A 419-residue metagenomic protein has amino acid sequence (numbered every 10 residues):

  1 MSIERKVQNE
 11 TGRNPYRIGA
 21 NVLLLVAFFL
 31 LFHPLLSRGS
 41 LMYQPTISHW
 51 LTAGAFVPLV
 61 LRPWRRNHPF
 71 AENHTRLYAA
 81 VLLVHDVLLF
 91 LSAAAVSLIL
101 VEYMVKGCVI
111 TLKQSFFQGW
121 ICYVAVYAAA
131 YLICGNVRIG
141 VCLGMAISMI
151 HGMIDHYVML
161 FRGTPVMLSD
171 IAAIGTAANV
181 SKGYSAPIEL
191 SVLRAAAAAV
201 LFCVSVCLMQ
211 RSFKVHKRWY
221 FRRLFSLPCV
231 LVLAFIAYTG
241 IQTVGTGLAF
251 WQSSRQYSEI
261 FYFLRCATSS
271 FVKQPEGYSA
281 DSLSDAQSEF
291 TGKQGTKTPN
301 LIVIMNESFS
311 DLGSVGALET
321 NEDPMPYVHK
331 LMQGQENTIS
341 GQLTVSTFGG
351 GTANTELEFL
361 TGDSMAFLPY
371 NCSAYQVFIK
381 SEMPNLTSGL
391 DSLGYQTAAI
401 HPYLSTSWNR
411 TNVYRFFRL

Functional and structural regions predicted by a protein language model:
M1-S2, E307: PLP-dependent class I/II
S2-S254: Transmembrane and membrane-interface helices of multi-pass, inner-membrane envelope-modifying transferases
G240-L419: Soluble catalytic regions of membrane-associated enzymes that act on cell-envelope and secretory-pathway components
